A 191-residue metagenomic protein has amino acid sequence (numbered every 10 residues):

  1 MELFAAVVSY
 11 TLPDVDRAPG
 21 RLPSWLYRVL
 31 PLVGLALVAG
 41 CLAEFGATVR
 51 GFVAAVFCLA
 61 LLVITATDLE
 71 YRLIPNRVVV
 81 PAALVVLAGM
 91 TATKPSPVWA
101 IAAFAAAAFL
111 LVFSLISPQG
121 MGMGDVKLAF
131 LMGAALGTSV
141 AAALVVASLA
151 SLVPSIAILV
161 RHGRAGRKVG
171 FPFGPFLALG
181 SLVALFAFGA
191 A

Functional and structural regions predicted by a protein language model:
M1-A191: A membrane-topology feature that recognizes alpha-helical transmembrane segments and their immediate juxtamembrane
